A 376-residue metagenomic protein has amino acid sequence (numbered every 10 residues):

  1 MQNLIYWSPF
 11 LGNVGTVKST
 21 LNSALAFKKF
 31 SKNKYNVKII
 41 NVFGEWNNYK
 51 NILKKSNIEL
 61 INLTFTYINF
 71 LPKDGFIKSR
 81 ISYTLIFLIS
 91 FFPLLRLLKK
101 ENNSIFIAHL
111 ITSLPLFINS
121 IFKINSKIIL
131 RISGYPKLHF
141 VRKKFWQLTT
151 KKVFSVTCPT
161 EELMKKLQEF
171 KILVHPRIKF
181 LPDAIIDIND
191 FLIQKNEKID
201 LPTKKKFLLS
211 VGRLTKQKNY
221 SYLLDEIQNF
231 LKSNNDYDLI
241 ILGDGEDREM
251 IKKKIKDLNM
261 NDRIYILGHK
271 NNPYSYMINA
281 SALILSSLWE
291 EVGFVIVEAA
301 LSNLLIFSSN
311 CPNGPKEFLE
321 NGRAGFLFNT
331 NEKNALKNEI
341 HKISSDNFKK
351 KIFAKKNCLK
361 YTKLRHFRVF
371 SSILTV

Functional and structural regions predicted by a protein language model:
Y6-V14, K18, A26-S82, K171 (+1 more regions): N-terminal strand-loop element at the rim of the active site of nucleotide-sugar-dependent glycosyltransferases
V14-L25, K206-N229, L239, E246-K252 (+1 more regions): A conserved mid-protein helix/loop that constitutes part of the nucleotide-sugar donor-binding site
F87-S90, A108-L114, I132: Short His-centered aromatic/hydrophobic patch
K151-L192: Donor nucleotide-sugar binding/catalytic pocket of nucleotide-sugar-dependent glycosyltransferases
H269, L288: Aromatic "clamp/platform" in nucleotide-sugar-dependent glycosyltransferases that forms part of the donor/acceptor
L305-S309: Short hydrophobic beta-strand element within catalytic cores of glycosyltransferases and related nucleotide-activated
E320-G322, F326-K333, H341-N347: Conserved acidic donor-binding segment of nucleotide-sugar-dependent glycosyltransferases
L327, F348-T375: A charged, aromatic-enriched C-terminal amphipathic alpha-helix characteristic of glycosyltransferases across folds
